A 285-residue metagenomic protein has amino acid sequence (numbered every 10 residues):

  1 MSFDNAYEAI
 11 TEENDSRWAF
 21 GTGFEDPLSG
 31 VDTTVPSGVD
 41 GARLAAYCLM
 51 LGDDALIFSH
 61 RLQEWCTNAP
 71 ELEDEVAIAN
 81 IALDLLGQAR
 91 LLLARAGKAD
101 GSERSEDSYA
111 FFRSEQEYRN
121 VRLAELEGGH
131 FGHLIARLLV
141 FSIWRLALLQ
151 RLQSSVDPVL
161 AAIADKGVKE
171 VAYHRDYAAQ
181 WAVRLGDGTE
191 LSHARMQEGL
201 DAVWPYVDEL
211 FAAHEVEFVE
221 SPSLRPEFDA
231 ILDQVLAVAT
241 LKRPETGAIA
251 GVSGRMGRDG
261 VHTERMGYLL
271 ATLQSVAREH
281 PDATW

Functional and structural regions predicted by a protein language model:
M1-D40: Extreme N-terminal leader/anchor segments
F3-E12, A82-F112, A179-W181: Conserved alpha-helical segments that form or flank metal/cofactor-binding pockets of metalloenzymes
S29-Y47, F111-L138, S155, L185-T189 (+1 more regions): Acidic/His metal-coordination segments adjacent to aromatic residues that form catalytic metal sites in metalloenzymes
G41-M50, A69-Q88, L134, V159-V171: Alpha-helical scaffold segments that form or flank carboxylate-/histidine-based iron centers
F58-N80, R145-L160: Helix-loop segments that flank and shape redox-cofactor active sites
L123-Y177: Internal, conserved structured core segments that host functional sites
V159-V219: A contiguous pocket-lining binding segment that forms or flanks enzyme active sites
A194-W285: Extended, helix-rich structural scaffolds rather than catalytic motifs
